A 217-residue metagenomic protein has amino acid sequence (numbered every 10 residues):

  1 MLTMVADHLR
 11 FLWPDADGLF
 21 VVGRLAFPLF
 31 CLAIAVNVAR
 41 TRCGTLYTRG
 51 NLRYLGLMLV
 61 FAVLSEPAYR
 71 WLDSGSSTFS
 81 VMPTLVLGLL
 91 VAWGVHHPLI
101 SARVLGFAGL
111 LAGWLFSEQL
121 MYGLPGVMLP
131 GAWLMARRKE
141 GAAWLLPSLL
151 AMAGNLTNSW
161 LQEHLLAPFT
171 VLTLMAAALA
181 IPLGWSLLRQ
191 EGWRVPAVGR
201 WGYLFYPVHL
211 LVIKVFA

Functional and structural regions predicted by a protein language model:
M1-A217: Alpha-helical transmembrane segments and their immediate juxtamembrane cytosolic regions
